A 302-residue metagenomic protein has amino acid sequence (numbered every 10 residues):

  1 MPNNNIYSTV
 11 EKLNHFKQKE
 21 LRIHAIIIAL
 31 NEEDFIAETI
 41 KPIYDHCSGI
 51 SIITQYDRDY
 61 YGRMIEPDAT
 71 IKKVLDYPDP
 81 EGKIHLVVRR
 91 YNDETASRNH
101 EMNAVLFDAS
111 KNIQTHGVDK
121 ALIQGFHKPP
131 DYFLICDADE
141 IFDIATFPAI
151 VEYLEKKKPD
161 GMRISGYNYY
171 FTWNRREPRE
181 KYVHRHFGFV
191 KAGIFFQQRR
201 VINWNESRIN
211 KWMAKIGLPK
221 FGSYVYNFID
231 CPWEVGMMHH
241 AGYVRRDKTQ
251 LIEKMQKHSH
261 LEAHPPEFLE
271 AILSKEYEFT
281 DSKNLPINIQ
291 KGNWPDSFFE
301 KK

Functional and structural regions predicted by a protein language model:
M1-D45, K302: N-proximal low-complexity "stem/linker" segments adjacent to membrane-targeting elements
P2-F16, E94-N103, S110-G125, D131-I135 (+1 more regions): Catalytic-site signature of metal-activated, phosphate-bearing donor transferases, centered on the GT-A/GT-A-like
I23, G82-H85, P159: Short, conserved active-site loop motifs that form the nucleotide-linked donor/cofactor pocket
H24, G49, Y132-L134: Structural motif
I26-I28, I53, A241: Short hydrophobic segments within beta-strands
N31-T39, I52-Y60, R98: Long alpha-helical, hydrophobic tracts
P42-N92: Acidic donor-binding segment of Leloir-type glycosyltransferases
